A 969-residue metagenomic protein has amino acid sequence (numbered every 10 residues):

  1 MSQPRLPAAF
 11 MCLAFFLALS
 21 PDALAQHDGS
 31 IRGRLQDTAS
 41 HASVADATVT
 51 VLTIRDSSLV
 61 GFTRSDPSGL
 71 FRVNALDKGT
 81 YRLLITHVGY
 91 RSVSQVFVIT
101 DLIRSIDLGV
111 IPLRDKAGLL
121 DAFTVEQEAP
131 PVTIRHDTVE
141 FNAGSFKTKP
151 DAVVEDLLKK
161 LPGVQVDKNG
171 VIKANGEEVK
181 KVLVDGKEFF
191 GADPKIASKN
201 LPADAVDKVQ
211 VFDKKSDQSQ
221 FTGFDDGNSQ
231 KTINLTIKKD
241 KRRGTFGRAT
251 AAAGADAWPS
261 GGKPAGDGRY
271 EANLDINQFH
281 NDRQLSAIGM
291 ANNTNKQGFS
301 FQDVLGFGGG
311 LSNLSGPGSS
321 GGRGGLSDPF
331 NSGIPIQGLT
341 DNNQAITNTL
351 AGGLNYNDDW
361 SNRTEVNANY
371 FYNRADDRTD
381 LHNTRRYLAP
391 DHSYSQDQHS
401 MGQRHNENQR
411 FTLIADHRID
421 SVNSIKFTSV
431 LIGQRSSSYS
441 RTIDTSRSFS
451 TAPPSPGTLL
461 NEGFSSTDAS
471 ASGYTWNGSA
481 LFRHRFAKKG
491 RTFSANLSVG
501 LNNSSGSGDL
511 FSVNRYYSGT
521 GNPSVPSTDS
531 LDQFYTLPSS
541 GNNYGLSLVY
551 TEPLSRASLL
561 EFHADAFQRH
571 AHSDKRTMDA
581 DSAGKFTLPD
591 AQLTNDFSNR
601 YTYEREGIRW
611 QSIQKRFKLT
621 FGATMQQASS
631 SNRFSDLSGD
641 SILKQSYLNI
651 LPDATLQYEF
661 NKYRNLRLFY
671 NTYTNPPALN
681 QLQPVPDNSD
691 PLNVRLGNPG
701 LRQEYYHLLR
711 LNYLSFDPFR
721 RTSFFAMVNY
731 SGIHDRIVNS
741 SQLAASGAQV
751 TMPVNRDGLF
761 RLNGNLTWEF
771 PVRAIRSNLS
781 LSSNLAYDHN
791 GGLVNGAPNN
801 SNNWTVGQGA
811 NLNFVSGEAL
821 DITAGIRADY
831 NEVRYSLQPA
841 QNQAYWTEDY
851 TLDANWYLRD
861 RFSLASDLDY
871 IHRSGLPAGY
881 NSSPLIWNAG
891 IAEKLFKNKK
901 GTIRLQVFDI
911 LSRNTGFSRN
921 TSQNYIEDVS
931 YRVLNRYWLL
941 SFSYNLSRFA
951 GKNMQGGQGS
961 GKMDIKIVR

Functional and structural regions predicted by a protein language model:
Q26-H27, L70, L84, R91 (+23 more regions): Membrane-proximal, glycine/serine-rich, low-complexity loop/turn segments characteristic of large bacterial
A39-I54, I134: Short, ordered, surface-exposed loop/turn motifs in non-cytosolic proteins
I54-L70: Short, acidic Ser/Thr/Gly-rich low-complexity loop/linker segments typical of extracellular and cell-surface proteins
R55-S58, T80-V96: A short, solvent-exposed loop/turn motif at the edges and junctions of modular extracellular/periplasmic domains
T222-G223, S260-G262, F299-V304, T379-Q396 (+15 more regions): Outer-membrane beta-barrel translocator domains and adjoining extracellular loop/strand segments of Gram-negative
P264-G266, Q344-I346, Q403-H405, D468-Y474 (+10 more regions): Replace "Gram-negative outer membrane beta-barrel proteins" with "bacterial and organellar outer membrane beta-barrel
H399, F534, N543-G545, L588-F597 (+3 more regions): Outer membrane beta-barrel strand-and-loop segments of large Gram-negative receptors, especially TonB-dependent
Q533, L559-Y663, L837-N842: Signature of Gram-negative outer-membrane beta-barrel scaffolds
